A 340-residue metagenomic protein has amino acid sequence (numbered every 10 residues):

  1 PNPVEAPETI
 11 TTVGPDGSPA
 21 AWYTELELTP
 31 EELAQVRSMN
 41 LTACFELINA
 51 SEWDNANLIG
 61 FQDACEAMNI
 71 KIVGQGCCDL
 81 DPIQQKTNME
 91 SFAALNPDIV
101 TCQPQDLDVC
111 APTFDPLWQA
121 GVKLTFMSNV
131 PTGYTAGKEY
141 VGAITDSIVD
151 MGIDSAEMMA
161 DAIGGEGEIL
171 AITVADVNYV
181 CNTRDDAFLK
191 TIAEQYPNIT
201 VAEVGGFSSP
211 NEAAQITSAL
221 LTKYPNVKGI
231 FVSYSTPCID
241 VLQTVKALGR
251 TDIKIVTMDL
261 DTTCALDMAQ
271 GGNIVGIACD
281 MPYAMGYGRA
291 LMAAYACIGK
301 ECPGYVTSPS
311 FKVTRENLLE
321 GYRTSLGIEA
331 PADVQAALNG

Functional and structural regions predicted by a protein language model:
N2-L41, I172, D176, V180 (+2 more regions): Hinge/cleft segment of the Venus flytrap/periplasmic-binding protein
I10-G60, A64, M68, V73-S91 (+4 more regions): Extracytoplasmic "Venus flytrap"
L26-L28, A143-I169, T183, E212-A214 (+3 more regions): Hydrophobic alpha-helical segments within soluble ligand-binding/sensing domains
A43-L47, D54, V73-Q75, I99-Q103 (+7 more regions): Structural recognition of the beta-strand scaffold that forms the well-ordered cores of secreted hydrolase catalytic
W53-M68, M151-S155, Y179-I199, I216 (+2 more regions): Short, solvent-exposed amphipathic alpha-helices that sit in or adjacent to ligand/effector-binding or catalytic
E66-D79, E168-A171, I192-P210: Short beta-strand elements in bilobed, periplasmic/extracellular small-molecule ligand-binding domains
I99-Q119, F188, A202, G206-D267: Hydrophobic alpha-helical
L107-D108, P112-D150, E168, D261-Q270 (+2 more regions): Flexible loop/hinge segments that line or gate small-molecule binding clefts
